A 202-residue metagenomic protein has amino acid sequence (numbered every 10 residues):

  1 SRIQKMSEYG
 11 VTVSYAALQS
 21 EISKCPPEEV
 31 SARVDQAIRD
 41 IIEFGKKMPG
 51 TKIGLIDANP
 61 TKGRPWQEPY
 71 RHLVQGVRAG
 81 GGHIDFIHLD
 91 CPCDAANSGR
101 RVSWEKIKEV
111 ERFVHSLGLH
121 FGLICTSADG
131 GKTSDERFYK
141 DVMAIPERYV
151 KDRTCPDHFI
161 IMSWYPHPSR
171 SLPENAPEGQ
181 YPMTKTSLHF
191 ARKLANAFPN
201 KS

Functional and structural regions predicted by a protein language model:
S1, A16-Q19, F44-R71, I84-C93 (+2 more regions): Aromatic-lined carbohydrate-recognition surfaces of secreted/lumenal glycan-active proteins
S1, K24-V30, P173-N175: Surface-exposed, active-site-proximal loop segments in enzymatic domains
R2-I3, G63-R78, G99-E111, D135-I145: Distinct, well-ordered alpha-helical segments
R2-T12, I41-P49, V74-G82, K108-G118 (+1 more regions): Acidic (Asp/Glu)-rich catalytic clusters
S7, V11-A32, I41-E43, P49 (+1 more regions): A substrate-binding/cap region within the structured catalytic cores of diverse enzymes
Y9-P27, L73-R101, I161-H167: Aromatic- and acid-rich polysaccharide-binding/catalytic face of secreted or lumenal carbohydrate-active enzymes
E28, A32-R39, P65-E68, E105 (+3 more regions): Alpha-helix boundary/N-cap detector
D85-S98, H120-S202: Substrate-binding cleft of secreted/luminal carbohydrate-active enzymes
